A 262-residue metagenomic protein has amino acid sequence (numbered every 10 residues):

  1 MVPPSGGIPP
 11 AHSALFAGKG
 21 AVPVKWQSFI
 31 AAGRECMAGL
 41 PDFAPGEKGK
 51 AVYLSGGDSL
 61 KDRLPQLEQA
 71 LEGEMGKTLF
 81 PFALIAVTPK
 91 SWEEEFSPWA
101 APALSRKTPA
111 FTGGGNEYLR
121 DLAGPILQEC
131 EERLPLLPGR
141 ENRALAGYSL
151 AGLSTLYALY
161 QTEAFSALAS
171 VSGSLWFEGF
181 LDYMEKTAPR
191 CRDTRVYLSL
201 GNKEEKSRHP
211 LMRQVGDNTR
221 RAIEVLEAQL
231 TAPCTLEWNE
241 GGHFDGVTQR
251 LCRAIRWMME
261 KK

Functional and structural regions predicted by a protein language model:
P4-K262: Non-catalytic cap/lid and distal C-terminal segments of serine-dependent acyl enzymes
